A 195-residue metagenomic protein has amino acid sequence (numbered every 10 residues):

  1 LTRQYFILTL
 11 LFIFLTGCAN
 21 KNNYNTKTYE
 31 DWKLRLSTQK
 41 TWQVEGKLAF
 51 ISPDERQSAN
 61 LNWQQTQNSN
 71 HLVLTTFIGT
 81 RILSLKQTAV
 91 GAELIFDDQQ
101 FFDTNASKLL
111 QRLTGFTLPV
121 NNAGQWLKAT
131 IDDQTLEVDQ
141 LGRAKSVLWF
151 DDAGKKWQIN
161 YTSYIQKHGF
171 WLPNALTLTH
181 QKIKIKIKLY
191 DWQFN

Functional and structural regions predicted by a protein language model:
L1-I7: Bacterial N-terminal signal peptides that target proteins for export
F14-G17: C-terminal motif of bacterial Sec signal peptides marking the signal peptidase cleavage site
A19-N22: Bacterial signal peptide processing site
L34-D54: A short, Trp-centered hydrophobic/proline-enriched beta-strand micro-motif
S52-R56, F77-I82, Q181-K182: Solvent-exposed loop/turn segments connecting transmembrane beta-strands in outer-membrane beta-barrel proteins
S69-T117: An acidic-aromatic
F96-K155: Flexible, processing/modification-adjacent segments and terminal tails in exported/periplasmic/extracellular proteins
A129-N195: Gly/Pro-enriched, hydrophobic low-complexity segments that function as extracytoplasmic propeptides/linkers
